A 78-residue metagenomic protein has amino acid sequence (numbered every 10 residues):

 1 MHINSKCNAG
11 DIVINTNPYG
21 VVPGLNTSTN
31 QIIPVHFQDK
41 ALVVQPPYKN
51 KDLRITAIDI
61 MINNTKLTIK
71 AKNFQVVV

Functional and structural regions predicted by a protein language model:
M1-T27: Mixed-charge, Lys/Arg-rich low-complexity intrinsically disordered regions
G10-D11, Q38-L42, A57-D59, A71: Generic alpha-helical hydrophobic packing signal
I14, P34, T68-K70: A sequence-level detector of short linear motifs
N15, V43-V44, N50: A structural signal for short, hydrophobic beta-strand segments that form beta-sheets in beta-rich/all-beta domains
Y19-G20, T29-N30, D39-K40, D52 (+2 more regions): Intrinsic-disorder/low-complexity loop/linker signature
N26-N30, V35-P46: Short beta-strand-centered aromatic/proline hotspots
Y48-V78: Intrinsically disordered, low-complexity, charged/polar segments
